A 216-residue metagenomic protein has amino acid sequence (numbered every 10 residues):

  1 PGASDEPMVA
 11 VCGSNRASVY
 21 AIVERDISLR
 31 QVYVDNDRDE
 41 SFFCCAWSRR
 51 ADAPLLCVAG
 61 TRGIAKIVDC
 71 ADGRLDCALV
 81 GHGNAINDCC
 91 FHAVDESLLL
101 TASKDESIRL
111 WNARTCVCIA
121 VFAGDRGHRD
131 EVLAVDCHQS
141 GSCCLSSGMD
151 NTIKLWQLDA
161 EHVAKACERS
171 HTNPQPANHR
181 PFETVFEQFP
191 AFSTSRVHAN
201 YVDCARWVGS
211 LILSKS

Functional and structural regions predicted by a protein language model:
P1-V94, L98-A102, R109, F122-R126 (+3 more regions): WD40 beta-propeller repeat fold
G83-S216: WD40 beta-propeller repeat blades
